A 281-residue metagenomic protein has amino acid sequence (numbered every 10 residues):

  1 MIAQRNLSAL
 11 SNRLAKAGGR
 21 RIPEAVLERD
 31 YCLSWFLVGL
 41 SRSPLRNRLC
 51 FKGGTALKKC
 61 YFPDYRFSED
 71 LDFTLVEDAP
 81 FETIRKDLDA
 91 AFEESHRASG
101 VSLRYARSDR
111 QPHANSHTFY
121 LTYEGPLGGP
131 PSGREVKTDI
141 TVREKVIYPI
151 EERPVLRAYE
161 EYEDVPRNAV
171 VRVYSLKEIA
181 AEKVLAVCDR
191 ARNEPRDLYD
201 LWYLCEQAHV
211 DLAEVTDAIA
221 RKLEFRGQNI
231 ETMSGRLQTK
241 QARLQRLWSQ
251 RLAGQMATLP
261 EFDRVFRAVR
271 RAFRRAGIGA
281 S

Functional and structural regions predicted by a protein language model:
M1-L49, K59-Y65, E69-L71, V76-S281: Structured mid-to-C-terminal alpha-helical surface segments
F51-T55: Glycine-rich beta-strand-to-loop/alpha-helix junction loops that act as flexible
